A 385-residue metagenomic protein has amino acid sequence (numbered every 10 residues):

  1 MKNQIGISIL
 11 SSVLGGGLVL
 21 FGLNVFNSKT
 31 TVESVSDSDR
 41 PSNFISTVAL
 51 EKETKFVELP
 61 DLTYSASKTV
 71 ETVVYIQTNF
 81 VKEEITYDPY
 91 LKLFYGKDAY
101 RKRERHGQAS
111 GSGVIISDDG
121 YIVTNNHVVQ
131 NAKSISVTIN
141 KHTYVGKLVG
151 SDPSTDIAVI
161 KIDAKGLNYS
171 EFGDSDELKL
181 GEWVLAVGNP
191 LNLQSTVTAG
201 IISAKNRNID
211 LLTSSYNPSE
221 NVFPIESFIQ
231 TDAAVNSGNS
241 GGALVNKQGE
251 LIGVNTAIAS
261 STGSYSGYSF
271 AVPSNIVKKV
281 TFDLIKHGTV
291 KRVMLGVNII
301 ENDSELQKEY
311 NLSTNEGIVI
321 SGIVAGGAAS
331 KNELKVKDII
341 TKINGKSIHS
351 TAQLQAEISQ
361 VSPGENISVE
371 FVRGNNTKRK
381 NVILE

Functional and structural regions predicted by a protein language model:
Q4-G6, S12, F21-K308, S313-E316 (+7 more regions): Serine-dependent protease modules
N140, I343-I348: Short strand-turn-strand beta-turns centered on an Asx-Gly dipeptide
K337: Conserved catalytic motifs of ABC-family nucleotide-binding domains
